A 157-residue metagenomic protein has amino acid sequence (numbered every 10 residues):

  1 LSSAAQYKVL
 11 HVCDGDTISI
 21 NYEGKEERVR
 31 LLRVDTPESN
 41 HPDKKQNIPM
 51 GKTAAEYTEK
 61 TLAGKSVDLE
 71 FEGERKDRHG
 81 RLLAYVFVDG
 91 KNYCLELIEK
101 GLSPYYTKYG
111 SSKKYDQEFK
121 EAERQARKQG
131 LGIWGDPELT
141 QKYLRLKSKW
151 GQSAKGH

Functional and structural regions predicted by a protein language model:
L1-H157: Small beta-barrel nucleic-acid-binding modules, primarily SNase/OB-fold domains and secondarily Tudor-like barrels
